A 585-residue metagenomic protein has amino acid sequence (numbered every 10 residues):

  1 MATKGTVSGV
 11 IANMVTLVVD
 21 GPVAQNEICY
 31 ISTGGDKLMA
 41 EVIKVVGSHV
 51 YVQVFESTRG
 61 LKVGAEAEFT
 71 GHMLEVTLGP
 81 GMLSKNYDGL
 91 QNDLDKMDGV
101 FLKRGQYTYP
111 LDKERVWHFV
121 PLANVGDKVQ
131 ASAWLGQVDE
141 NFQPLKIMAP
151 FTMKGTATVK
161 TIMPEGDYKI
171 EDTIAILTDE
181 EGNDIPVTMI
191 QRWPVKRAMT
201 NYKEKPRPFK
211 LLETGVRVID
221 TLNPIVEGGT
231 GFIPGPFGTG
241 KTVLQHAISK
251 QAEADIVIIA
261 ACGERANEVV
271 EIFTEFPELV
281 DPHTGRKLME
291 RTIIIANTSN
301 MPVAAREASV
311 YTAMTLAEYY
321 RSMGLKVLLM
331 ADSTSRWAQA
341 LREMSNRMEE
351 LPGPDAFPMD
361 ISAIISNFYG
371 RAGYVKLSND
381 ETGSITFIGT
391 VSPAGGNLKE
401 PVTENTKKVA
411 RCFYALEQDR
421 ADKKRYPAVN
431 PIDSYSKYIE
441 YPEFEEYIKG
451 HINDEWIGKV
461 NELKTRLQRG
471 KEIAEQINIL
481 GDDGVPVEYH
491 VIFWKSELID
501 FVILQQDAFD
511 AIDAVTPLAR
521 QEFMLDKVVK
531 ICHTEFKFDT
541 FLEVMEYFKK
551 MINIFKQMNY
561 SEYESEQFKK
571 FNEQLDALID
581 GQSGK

Functional and structural regions predicted by a protein language model:
M1-K103: N-terminal accessory targeting/assembly segments
G5-V7, M39-K44, I147-P150, G155-I162: Short beta-strand-centered aromatic/proline hotspots
V10, V45, G89, L122 (+2 more regions): Residue-level recognition of beta-strand microenvironments
V18-V23, F55-G60, E75, V120-D127 (+3 more regions): Short, surface-exposed secondary-structure edge patches
D20, G34, H72-M73, Q91 (+4 more regions): Short, surface-exposed secondary-structure boundary micro-motifs
M97-E140, L145-T152, A157, K169-G229 (+3 more regions): P-loop NTPase nucleotide-binding/switch module
T221-L222, G228-M545, K549-M551, E564: P-loop NTPase catalytic core
D539-K585: C-terminal amphipathic alpha-helical interaction region
